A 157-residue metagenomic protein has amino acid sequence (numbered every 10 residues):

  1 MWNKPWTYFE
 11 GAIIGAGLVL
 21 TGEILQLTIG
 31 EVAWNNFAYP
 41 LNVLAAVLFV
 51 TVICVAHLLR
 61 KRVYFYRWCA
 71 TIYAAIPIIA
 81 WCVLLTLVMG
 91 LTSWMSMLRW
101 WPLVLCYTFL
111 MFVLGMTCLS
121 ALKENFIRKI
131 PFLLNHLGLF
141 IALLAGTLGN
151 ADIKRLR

Functional and structural regions predicted by a protein language model:
M1-R157: Solvent-exposed, non-transmembrane regions of integral membrane proteins
